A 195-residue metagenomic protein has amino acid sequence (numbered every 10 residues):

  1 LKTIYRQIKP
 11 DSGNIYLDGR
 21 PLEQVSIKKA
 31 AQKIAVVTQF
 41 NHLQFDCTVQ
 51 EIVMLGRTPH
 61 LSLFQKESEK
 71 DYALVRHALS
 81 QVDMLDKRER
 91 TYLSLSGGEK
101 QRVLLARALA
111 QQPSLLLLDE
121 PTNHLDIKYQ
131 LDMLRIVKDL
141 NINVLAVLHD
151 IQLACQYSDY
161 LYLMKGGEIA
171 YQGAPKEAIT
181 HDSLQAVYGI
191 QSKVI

Functional and structural regions predicted by a protein language model:
Y5: Helix-to-loop junction immediately C-terminal to a conserved catalytic motif
G13-P21, A30, R90: Conserved ABC transporter NBD signature motif
M54, E69-K87: Conserved ABC ATPase "signature" region
K66, T91-L95, E99: Conserved ABC ATPase signature
A110-S114: A short, proline-enriched helix->beta-strand linker immediately N-terminal to the Walker B motif in ABC-type P-loop
L116-E120: Catalytic Walker B motif of ABC-type/P-loop ATPase nucleotide-binding domains
